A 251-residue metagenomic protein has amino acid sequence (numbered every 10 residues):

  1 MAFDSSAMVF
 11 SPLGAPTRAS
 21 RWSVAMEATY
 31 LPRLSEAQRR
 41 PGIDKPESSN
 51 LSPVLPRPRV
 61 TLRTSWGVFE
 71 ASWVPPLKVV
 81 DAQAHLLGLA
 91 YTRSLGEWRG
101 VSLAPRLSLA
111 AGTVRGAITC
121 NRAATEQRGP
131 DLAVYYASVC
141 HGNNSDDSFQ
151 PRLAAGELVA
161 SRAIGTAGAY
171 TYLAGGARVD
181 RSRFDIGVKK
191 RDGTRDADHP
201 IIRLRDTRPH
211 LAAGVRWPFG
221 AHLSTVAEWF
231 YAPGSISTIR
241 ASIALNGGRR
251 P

Functional and structural regions predicted by a protein language model:
M1, Y30-E36, C120-L223, A232-P233 (+1 more regions): Outer-membrane beta-barrel transmembrane domain signature
M1-W98: Transmembrane beta-barrel domains of Gram-negative outer membranes and organellar outer membranes
P12-A15, P58-T64, L89-R93, L109 (+5 more regions): Residues on the lipid-exposed face of transmembrane beta-strands in outer-membrane beta-barrel proteins
L13, K45-S49, P76-V80, N143-F149 (+2 more regions): Outer-membrane beta-barrel domain signature
R18-V24, P56, S65-G67, R99-L107 (+4 more regions): Outer-envelope beta-barrel architecture signal
R18-W22, L51-P56, A82-L87, Q150-A154 (+2 more regions): Residues that define the transmembrane beta-barrel architecture of outer-membrane proteins
A28-L34, T64-W66, W73-V79, R93-L95 (+5 more regions): Transmembrane beta-strands of outer-membrane beta-barrel pores
E36-P41, W73-P76, D81-L87, G116-A124 (+2 more regions): Outer-membrane beta-barrel translocator domains and adjoining extracellular loop/strand segments of Gram-negative
